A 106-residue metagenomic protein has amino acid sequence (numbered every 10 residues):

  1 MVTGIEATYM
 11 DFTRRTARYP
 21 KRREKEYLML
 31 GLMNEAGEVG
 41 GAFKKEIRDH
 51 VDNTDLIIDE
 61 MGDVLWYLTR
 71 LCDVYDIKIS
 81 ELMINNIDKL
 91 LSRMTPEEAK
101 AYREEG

Functional and structural regions predicted by a protein language model:
M1-G106: Flexible "arm" and connector segments at domain edges
